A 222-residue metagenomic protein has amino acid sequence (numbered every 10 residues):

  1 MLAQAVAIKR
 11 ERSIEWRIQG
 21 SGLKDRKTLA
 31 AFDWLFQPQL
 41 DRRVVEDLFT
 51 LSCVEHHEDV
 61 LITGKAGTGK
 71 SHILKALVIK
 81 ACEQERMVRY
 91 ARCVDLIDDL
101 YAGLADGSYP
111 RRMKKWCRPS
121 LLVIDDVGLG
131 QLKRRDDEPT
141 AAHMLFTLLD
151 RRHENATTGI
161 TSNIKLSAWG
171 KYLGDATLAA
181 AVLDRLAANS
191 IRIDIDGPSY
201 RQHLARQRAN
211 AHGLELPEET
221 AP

Functional and structural regions predicted by a protein language model:
M1-K24: Interdomain "pre-motor" coupling segment immediately N-terminal to P-loop NTPase/helicase cores
D25-L29, V123-D126: Short, basic/glycine-rich phosphate-binding loops at helix/coil junctions that contact nucleotide phosphates
K27-F49: N-terminal pre-Walker A segment at the start of P-loop NTPase domains
F32, L74, R92: Conserved hydrophobic/aromatic pocket- or pore-lining residues that grip, position, or stack substrates in active sites
F49-H57: Phosphate-binding P-loop
H57-I73: Walker A/P-loop nucleotide-binding motif
A76, K80: Active-site signature of alpha/beta-hydrolase-fold catalytic machinery across serine- and Asp/Cys-nucleophile hydrolases
R86-M87, A91, D95-L121, V127-P222: Replace "adjacent to P-loop NTPase cores in ATP/GTP-dependent enzymes" with "adjacent to NTP-binding cores
